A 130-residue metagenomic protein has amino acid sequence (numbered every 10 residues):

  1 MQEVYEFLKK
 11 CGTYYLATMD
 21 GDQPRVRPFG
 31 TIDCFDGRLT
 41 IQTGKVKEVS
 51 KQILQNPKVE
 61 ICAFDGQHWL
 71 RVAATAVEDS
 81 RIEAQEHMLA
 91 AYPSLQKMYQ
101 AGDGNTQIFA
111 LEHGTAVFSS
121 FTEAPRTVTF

Functional and structural regions predicted by a protein language model:
E6-D20, V59-I61: A short, Trp-centered hydrophobic/proline-enriched beta-strand micro-motif
C11, N56, Y92: Acidic-histidine catalytic/liganding microenvironments
P28-G30: Conserved beta-strand in the GNAT
I32-Q67: A short mixed-secondary-structure module that forms the rim of ligand-binding clefts
R71-F130: Charged, gly/pro-rich active-site loop segments
